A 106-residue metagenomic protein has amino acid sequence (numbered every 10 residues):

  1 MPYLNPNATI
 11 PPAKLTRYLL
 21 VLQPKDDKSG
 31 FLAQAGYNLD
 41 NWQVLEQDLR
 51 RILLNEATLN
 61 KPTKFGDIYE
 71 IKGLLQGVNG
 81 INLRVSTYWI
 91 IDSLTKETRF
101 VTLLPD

Functional and structural regions predicted by a protein language model:
M1-G73: Compact soluble domain cores
K64-D106: Short, compact, well-ordered microdomains
